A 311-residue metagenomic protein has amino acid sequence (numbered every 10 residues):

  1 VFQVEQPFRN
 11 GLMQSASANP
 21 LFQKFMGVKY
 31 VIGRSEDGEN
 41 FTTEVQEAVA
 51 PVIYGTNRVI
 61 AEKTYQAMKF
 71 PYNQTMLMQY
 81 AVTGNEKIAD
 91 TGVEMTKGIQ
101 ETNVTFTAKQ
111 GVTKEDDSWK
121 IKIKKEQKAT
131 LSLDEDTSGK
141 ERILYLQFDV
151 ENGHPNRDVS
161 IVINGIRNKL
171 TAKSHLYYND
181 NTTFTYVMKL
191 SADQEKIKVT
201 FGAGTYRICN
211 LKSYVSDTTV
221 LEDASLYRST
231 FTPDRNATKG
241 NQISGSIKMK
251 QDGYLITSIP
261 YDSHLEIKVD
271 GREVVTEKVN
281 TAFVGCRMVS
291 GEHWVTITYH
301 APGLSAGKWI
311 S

Functional and structural regions predicted by a protein language model:
V1, F22-V31, T257-Y261, F283: Long, contiguous hydrophobic alpha-helical segments, chiefly transmembrane helices and signal peptides
V1-F22, V49, Y54-T83, I166-R167 (+2 more regions): Extracytoplasmic/lumenal acceptor-recognition loop(s) of multi-pass membrane glycoenzymes
Q6-F8, E36-G38, A48, D262 (+2 more regions): Short, glycine-/Ser/Thr-/acidic-enriched flexible segments
P7, G11-M13, V31, K248 (+1 more regions): Mixed-charge, polar/low-complexity N-terminal
L12-A16, K24-F25, Y30-G33, Y177-N179 (+1 more regions): Active-site-proximal structural scaffolding
L21, S35, T238-K239: Accessory terminal regions of nucleic-acid processing enzymes
K24-Y30, S35-G111, R207-D223: Catalytic cores of secreted or luminal carbohydrate-active enzymes
I99-S311: Active-site-proximal, structured, solvent-exposed surfaces of multi-pass membrane proteins that position macromolecular
